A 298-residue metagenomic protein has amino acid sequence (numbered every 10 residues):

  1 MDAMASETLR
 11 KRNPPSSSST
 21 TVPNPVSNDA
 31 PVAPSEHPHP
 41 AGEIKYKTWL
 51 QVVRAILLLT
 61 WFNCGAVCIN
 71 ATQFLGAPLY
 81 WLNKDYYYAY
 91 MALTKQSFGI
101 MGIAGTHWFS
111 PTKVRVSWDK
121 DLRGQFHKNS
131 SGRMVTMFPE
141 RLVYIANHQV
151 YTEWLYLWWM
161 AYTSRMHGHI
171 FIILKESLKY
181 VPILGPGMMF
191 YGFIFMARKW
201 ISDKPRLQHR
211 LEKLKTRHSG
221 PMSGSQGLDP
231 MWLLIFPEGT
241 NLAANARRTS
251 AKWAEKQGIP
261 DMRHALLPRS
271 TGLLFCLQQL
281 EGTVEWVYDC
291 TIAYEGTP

Functional and structural regions predicted by a protein language model:
D2-P38: Transit-peptide-like, low-complexity N-terminal presequences and other terminal intrinsically disordered regions
A3-A5, A30-A33, A41, A55 (+12 more regions): A sequence-composition feature that detects small, non-aromatic residues
P23-R141, Y156: Membrane-anchoring hydrophobic helices of lipid-metabolizing enzymes
F109-P298: Soluble catalytic domains of membrane acyltransferases
